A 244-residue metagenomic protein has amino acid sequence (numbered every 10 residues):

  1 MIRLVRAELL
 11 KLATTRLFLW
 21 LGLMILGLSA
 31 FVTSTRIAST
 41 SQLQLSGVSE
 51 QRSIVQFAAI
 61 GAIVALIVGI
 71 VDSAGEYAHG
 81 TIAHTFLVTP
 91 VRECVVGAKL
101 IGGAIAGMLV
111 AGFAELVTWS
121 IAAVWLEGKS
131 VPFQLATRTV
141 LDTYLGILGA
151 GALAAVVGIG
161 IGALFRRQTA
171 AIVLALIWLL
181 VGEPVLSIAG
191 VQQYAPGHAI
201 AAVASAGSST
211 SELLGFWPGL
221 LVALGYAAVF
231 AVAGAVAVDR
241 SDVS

Functional and structural regions predicted by a protein language model:
I2-A13: A short amphipathic helical element positioned immediately N-terminal to and/or at the very start of a transmembrane
E8, T89-V91, R167, V238: Generic structural signal for small/hydrophobic residues in well-ordered secondary structure, especially within
K11, A74, T85-L87, G158 (+1 more regions): Helix-capping/transition residues at the boundaries of transmembrane alpha-helices and the short helical linkers
L17-V71, V96-F165, I177, V181-G182 (+4 more regions): Secretory targeting signals
I67-V88, R92-E93: Transmembrane helix boundary and interhelical loop/hinge segments in multi-pass membrane proteins
T169-L176: Alpha-helical transmembrane segments of multi-pass membrane transporters/permeases
G234-S244: Membrane-interface capping segments at transmembrane-helix boundaries
